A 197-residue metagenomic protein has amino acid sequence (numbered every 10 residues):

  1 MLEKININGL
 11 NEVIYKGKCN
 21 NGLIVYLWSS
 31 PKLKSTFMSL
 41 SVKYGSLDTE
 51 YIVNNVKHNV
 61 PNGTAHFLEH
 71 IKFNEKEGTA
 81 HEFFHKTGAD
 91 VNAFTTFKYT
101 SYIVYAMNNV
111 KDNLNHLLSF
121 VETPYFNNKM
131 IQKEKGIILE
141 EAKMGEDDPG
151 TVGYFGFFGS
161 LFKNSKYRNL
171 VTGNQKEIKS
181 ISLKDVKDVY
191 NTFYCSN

Functional and structural regions predicted by a protein language model:
M1-A80, K187-N197: His/Glu-rich zincin catalytic helix
K18, E75, T79-N197: Charge-rich, well-structured scaffold segments of protease-associated domains
